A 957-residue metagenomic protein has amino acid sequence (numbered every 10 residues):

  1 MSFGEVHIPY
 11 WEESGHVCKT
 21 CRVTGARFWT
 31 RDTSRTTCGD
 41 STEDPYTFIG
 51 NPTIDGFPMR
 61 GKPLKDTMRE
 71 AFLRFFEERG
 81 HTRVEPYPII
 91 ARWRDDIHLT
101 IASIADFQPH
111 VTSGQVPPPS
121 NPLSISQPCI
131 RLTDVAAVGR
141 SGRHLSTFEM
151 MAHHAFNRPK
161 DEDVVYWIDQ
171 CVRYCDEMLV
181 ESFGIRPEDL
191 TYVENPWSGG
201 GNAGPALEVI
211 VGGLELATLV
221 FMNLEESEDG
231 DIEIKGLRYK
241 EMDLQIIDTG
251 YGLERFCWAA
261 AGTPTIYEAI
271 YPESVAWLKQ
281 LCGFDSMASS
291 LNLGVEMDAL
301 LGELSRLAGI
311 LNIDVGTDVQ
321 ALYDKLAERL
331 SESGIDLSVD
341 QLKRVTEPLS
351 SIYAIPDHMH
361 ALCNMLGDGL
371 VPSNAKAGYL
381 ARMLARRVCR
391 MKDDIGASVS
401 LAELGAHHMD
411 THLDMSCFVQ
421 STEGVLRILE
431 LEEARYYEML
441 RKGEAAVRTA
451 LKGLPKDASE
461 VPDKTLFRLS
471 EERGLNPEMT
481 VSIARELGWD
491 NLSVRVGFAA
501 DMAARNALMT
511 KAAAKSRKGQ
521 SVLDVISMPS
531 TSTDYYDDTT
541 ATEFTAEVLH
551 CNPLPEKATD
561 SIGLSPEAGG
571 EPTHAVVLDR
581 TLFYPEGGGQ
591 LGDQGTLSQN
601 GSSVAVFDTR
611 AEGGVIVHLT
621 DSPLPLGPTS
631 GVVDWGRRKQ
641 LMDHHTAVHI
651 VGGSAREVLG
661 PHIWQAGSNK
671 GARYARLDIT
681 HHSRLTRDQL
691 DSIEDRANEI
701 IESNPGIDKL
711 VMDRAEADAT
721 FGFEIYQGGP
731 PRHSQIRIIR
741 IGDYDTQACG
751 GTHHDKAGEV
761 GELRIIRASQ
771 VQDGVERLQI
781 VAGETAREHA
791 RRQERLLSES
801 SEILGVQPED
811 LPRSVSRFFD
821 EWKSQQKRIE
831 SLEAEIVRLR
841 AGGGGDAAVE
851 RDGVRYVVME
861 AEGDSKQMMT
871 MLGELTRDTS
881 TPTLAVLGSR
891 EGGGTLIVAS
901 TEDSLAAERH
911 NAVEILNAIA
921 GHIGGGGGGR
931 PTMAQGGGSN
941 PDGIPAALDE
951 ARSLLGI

Functional and structural regions predicted by a protein language model:
S2-E5, E13, V17-C18, G25 (+2 more regions): A glycine- and charged-residue-rich anion-binding loop/surface
W29-T37: Short linker/helix segments within small regulatory modules
